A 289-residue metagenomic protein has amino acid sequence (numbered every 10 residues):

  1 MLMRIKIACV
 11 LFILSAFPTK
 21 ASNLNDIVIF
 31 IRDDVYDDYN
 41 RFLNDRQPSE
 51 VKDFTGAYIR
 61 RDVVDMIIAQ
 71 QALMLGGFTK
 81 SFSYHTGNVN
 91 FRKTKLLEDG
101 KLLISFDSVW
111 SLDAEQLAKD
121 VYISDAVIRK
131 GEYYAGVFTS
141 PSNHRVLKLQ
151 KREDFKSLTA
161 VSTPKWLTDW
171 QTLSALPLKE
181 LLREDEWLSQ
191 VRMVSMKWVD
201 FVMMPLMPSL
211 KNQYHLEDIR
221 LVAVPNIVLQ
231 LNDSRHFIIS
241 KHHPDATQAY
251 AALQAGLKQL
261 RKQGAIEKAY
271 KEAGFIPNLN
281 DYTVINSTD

Functional and structural regions predicted by a protein language model:
N23-E115: Extracytoplasmic small-molecule ligand-binding "clamshell" domains of the periplasmic binding protein/Venus flytrap
Y58-A72, V137-L176, Q190: Bilobed "Venus flytrap"/periplasmic-binding protein-like clamshell domains and structurally analogous long
S83-S105, A175-L176, L188-P208: Short helices/loops that flank or line small-molecule/ion binding pockets
H85-F155: Acidic, polar ligand-binding/catalytic clefts
L96-E98, F106-A118, D200-V224, V228-L231: A ligand-binding cleft/hinge motif common to bilobed small-molecule-binding domains
D120-G131, D218-L231, D281-N286: Short beta-strand->loop
A135-Q150, N232-Y250: A bilobed periplasmic-binding-protein/Venus flytrap-type ligand-binding module shared by bacterial periplasmic
K165-A175, A255-D289: Ligand-binding clefts/hinges and TM-proximal coupling segments of bilobed small-molecule sensing domains
